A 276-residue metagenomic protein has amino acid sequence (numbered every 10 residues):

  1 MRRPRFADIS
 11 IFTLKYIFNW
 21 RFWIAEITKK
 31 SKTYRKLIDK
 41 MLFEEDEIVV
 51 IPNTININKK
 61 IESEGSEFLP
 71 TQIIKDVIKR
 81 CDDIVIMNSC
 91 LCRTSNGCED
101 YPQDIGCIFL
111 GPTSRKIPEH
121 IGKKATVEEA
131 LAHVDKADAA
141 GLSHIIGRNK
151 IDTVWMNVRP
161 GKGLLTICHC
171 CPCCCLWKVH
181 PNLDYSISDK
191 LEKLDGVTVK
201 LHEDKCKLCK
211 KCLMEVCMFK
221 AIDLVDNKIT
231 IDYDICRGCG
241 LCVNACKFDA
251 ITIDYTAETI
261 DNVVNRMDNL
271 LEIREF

Functional and structural regions predicted by a protein language model:
M1-G106, P118-H120, L131-H144: N-terminal, charged low-complexity regulatory/assembly segments
L69-P70, T126-E129, C171, H202 (+1 more regions): Helix N-cap and loop-to-helix transition residues
I86, S143, H169, T198-K200: Generic structural signal for residues positioned in beta-strands
N88-D100, L165-K178, D204-F219, I235-F248: Local cysteine-cluster metal-coordination motifs and their immediate loop/turn environment, predominantly Fe-S cluster
L110-I117, L194: Gly-rich Lys/Arg/Thr-decorated short loops/hinges at beta-loop-alpha junctions or inter-strand turns that position
I121-T153, V158-R159, L165-C171: Compact structured core domains
K150-K162, T166, S186-V216, K220-G238 (+3 more regions): Ferredoxin-like iron-sulfur electron-transfer modules
N182-L183: Intrinsically disordered, low-complexity Ser/Thr/Pro/Gly-rich regulatory segments
